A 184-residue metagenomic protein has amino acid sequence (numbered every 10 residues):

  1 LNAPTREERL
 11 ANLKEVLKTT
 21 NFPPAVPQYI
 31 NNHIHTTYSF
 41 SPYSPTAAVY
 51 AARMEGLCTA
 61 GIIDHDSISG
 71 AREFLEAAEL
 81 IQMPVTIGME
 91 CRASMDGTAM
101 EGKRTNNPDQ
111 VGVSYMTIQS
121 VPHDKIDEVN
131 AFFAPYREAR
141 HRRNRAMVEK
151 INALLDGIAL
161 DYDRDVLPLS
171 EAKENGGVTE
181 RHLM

Functional and structural regions predicted by a protein language model:
L1-K14: Low-complexity, highly charged intrinsically disordered N-terminal segments that act as targeting/localization
K14-F22, Y29: Conserved oxyanion/phosphate-binding beta-strand-loop segments in alpha/beta enzyme cores
P24-E174, V178: A metal-dependent hydrolase metal-coordination microenvironment
R181-M184: Short, intrinsically disordered, charge-balanced linker/junction segments flanking boundaries in proteins
